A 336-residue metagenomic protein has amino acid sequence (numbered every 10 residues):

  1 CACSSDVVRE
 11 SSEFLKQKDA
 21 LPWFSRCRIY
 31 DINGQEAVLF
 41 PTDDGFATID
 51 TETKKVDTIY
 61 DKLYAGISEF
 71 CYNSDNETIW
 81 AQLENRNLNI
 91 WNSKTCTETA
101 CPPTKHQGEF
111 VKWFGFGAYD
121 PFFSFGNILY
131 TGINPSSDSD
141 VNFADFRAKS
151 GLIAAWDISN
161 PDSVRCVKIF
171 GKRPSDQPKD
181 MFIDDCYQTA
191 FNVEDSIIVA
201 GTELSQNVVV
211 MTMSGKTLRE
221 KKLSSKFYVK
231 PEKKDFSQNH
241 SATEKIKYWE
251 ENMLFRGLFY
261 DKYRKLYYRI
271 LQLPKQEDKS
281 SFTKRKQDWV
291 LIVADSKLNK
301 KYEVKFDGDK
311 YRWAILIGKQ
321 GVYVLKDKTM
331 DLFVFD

Functional and structural regions predicted by a protein language model:
A2-F24, N299-E303: A short helix->beta-strand "capping" segment at the edge of beta-propeller domains
S11-K18, Y60-Y64, A100-G115, V164-D185 (+2 more regions): Surface-exposed loop and turn segments in beta-propeller and other repeat-based domains that flank or scaffold
L15-G45, R256-D261, K265-Q272: Beta-strand-rich domains and repeat architectures in extracellular enzymes and scaffolds, especially beta-propellers
P22-I29, A65-Y72, V111-F122, C186-T189 (+2 more regions): Repeated scaffold domains used in trafficking and secretory/extracellular systems, primarily beta-propellers
R86, S93-G126, T131-N142: Asp-box/WD-like beta-propeller blade repeats and closely related beta-sheet repeat scaffolds
G132-K149, R269-K286, L332-F335: Short, conserved, GDST-rich strand-edge loop motifs in beta-rich repeat architectures
D145-N160, K284-L298: Beta-propeller blade signature
Y248-V293: Loop/turn-rich, solvent-exposed surfaces of beta-rich toroidal or solenoidal domains
